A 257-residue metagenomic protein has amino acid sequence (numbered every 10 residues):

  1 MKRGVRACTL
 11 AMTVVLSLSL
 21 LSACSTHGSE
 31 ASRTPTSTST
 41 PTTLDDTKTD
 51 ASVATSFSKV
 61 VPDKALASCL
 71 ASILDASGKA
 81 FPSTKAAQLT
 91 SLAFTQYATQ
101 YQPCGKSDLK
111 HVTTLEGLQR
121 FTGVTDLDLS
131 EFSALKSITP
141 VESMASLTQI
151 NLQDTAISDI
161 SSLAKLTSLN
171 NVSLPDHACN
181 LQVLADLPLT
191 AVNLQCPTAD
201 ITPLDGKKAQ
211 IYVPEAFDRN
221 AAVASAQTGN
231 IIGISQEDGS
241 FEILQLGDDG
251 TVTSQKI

Functional and structural regions predicted by a protein language model:
M1-A11: Bacterial N-terminal signal peptides that target proteins for export
S19-A23: C-terminal motif of bacterial Sec signal peptides marking the signal peptidase cleavage site
C24-R33: Bacterial lipoprotein signal-peptidase II cleavage site
S25, S68-L70, P103-G105: Sequence contexts marking disulfide-bonded cysteines in secreted/extracellular proteins
S32-T43: Extracellular mucin-like PTS domains
T49-A80: Surface-exposed cap/linker segments adjacent to membranes
S91-A222, Q227-I243, V252: Concave beta-strand-loop units of leucine-rich repeat
D248-K256: Short, low-complexity, Pro/Ser/Thr/Gly-rich segments in the mature regions of secreted, periplasmic
